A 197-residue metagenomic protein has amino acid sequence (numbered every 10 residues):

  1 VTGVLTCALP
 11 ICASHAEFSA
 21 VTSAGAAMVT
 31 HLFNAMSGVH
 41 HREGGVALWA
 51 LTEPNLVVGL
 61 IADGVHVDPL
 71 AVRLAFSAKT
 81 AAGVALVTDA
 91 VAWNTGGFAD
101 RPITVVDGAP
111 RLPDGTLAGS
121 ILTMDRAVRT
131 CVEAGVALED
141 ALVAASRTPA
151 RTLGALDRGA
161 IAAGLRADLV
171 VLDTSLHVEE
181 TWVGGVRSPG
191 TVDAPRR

Functional and structural regions predicted by a protein language model:
T2-L9: Short, small-residue-biased leader/transition segments that mark boundaries at the very start of proteins
A8, M28-F33, V57-G59: Short beta-strands and strand-loop turn motifs
I11-S14, F33-A35, D63-V65, V91: Active-site beta-loop-alpha junctions enriched in small/polar residues
A13-E17, T22-S23, A35-E53: Active-site loop-to-helix "anion-binding N-cap" substructures in soluble metabolic enzymes
T22-G25, F76-S77: Non-catalytic positions within long, well-ordered alpha-helices that form the structural scaffold/packing of enzyme
A26-N34, V84-A90: Non-cysteine beta-strand/loop elements that form the S-adenosyl-L-methionine
G45-L60, G64, F76-L165, L169-T174: His/Asp/Glu-enriched, well-ordered alpha-helical/loop segment that forms or immediately abuts the divalent-metal
